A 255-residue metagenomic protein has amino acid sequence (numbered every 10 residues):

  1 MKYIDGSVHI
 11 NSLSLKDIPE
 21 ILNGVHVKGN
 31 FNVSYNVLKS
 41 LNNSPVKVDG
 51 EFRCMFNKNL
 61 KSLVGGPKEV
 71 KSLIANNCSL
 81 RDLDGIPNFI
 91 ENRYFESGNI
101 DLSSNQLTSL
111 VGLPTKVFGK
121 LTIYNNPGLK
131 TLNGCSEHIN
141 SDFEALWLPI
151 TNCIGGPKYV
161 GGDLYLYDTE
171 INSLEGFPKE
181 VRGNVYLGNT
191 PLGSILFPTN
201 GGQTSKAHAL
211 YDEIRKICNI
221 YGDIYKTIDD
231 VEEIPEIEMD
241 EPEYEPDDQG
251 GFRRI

Functional and structural regions predicted by a protein language model:
M1-D17, R53, I74-N76, E91-F95 (+4 more regions): The feature captures the LRR N-terminal capping module
M1-K2, G24-V25, P45-V46, P114 (+4 more regions): Short, exposed beta-strand/loop patches in secreted or surface proteins that constitute
G6, N43, G85, N92 (+6 more regions): Intrinsic-disorder/low-complexity loop/linker signature
H9-S14, V27-V37, V48-N59, P67-L80 (+6 more regions): Concave beta-strand-loop units of leucine-rich repeat
I18-I21, L41, L60-L63, L83-I86 (+5 more regions): Canonical leucine-rich repeat
G24, R93, T151, E245-P246: N-terminal start and proteolytic maturation junction detector
Y167, N172-D240: Leucine-rich solenoid repeat scaffolds
I237-M239, Y244-I255: Non-Sec secretion/translocation targeting segments of pathogen effectors
